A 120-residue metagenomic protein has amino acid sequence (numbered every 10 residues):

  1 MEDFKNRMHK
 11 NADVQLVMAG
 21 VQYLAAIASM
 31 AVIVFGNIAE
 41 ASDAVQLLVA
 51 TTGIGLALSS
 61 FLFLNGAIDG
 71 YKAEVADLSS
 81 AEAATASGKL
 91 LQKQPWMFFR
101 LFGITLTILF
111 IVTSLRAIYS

Functional and structural regions predicted by a protein language model:
M1, K5-M8, V75-F98: Short membrane-interface loop/juxtamembrane segments of multi-pass integral membrane proteins
M1-L58: Membrane-associated alpha-helix detector
L24-M30, R100-L109: Core segments of transmembrane alpha-helices that mediate helix-helix packing or line hydrophobic substrate/ligand
I33-D43, V49-L56, G66-D69, A83-K93 (+2 more regions): Terminal, low-complexity, charged helical segments
L58, I108-I111: Single-pass alpha-helical transmembrane signal-anchor segments
S60-L78: Membrane-water interface of transmembrane alpha-helices
F110-S120: Juxtamembrane boundary at the C-terminal end of a transmembrane helix
